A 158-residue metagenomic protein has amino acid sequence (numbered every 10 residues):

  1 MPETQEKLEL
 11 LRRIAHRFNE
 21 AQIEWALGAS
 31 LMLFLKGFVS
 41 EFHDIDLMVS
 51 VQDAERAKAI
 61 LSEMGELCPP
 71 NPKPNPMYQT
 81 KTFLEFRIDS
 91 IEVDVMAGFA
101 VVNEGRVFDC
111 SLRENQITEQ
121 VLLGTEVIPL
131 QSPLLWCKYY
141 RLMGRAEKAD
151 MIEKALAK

Functional and structural regions predicted by a protein language model:
M1-A26, E153, A157-K158: Helical scaffold of the NTase/Pol beta-like nucleotidyltransferase catalytic core
R12, Y78-T80, N115: Residues that act as N-cap/strand-start positions at coil-to-secondary-structure junctions
I14-I45, V49-V51, R56-K58, S132: Active-site nucleotide-donor binding segment shared across nucleotidyl transfer reactions
H16, F83-L84, E119: Residue-level detector of beta-strand structural context in well-folded domains
H43-I45, I91-V93, E126: Change "...and in nucleic-acid phosphodiester-cleaving endonucleases..." to "...and in nucleic-acid processing enzymes
K58-M64: A short alpha/beta connector and helix-capping loop motif
L67-N103: Conserved catalytic core of two-metal-ion nucleotidyltransferases
E104-K158: Catalytic cores of NTP-dependent nucleotidyl/adenyl transfer enzymes across multiple folds
